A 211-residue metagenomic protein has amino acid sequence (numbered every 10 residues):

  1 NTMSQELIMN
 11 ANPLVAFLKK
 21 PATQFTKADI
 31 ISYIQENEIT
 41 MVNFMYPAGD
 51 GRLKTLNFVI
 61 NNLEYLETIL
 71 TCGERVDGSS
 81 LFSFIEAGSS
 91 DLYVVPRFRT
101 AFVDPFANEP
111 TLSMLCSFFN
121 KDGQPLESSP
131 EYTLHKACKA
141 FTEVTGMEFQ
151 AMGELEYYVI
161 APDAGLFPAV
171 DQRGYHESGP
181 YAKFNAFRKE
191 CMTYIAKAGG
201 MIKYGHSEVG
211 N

Functional and structural regions predicted by a protein language model:
M3-G205: ATP/Mg2+-dependent ligation/transfer catalytic cores
H206-N211: Short, intrinsically disordered, charge-balanced linker/junction segments flanking boundaries in proteins
